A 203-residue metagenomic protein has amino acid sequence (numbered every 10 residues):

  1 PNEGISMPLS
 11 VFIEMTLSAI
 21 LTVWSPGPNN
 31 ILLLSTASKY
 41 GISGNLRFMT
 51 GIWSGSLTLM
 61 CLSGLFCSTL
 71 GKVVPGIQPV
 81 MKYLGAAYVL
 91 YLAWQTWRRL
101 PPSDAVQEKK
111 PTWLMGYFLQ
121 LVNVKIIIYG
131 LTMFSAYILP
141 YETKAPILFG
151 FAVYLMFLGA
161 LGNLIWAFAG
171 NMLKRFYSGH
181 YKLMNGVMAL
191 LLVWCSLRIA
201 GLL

Functional and structural regions predicted by a protein language model:
P1-S6: Short, Lys/Arg-enriched N-terminal segments with co-localized hydrophobic residues within the first ~10-30 amino acids
L9-G76, T132-F151: Juxtamembrane transmembrane-helix termini in multi-pass membrane transport proteins
I13-S18, G51, A87-L90, L114-F118 (+2 more regions): Short alpha-helical transmembrane interface motifs in multi-pass membrane proteins
I20, W24, L57-T58, W94 (+3 more regions): Hydrophobic/aromatic residues within the transmembrane alpha-helices of Major Facilitator Superfamily
L62-G64, V122-T132, L191-L203: Hydrophobic alpha-helical transmembrane segments in multi-pass integral membrane proteins
K72-P101, M156-W166, F176-L203: Selective transmembrane alpha-helices of multi-pass membrane proteins
R98-P111: Flexible cytoplasmic inter-helical loops of multi-pass small-molecule transporters
